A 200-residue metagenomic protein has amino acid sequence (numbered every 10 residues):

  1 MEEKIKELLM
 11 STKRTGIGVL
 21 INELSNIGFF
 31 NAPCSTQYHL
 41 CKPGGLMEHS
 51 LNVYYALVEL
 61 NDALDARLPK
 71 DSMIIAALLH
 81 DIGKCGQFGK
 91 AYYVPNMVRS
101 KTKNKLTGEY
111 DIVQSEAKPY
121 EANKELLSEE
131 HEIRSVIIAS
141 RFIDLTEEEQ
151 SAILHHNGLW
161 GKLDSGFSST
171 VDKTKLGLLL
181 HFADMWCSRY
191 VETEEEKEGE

Functional and structural regions predicted by a protein language model:
M1-A32: Non-catalytic interface/linker regions that flank or bridge core catalytic/transmembrane domains
M1-E7, A56, R134-I138: A general alpha-helix detector
I17-N26, H39-L51: All-alpha helical catalytic cores of prenyl diphosphate-utilizing isoprenoid enzymes
C34-L40, E48, L60-E196: Divalent metal-dependent catalytic cores for phosphoryl transfer on phosphate-bearing substrates
V53-Y54, L60: Signature of the catalytic double-stranded beta-helix
Y54-Y55, L68: Helix-hairpin-helix/helix-loop-helix acidic hairpins
G199-E200: Short acidic DE-rich linear segments
